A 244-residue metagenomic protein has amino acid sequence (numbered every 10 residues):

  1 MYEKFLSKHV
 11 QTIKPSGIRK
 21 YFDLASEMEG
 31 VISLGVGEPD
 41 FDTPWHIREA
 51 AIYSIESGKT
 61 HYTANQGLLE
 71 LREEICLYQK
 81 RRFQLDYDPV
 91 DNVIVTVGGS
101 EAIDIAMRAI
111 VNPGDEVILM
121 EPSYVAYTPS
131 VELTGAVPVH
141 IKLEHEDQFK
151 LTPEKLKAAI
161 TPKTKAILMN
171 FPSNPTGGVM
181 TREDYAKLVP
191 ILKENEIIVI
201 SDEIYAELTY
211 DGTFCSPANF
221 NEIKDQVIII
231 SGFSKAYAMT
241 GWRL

Functional and structural regions predicted by a protein language model:
Y2, L6-G98, I105: N-terminal small-domain helix-loop-helix segment of the aminotransferase-like
D86-V93, P113-E116, K163, K224-V227: Short acidic capping loops at alpha-helix termini that bridge into adjacent secondary structure
A109-V131: Conserved PLP-anchoring active-site segment centered on the Schiff-base-forming lysine
D115, A136, L192-I198, I223-D225: A short helix->loop->beta-strand "cap" motif at the edges of active sites that frequently abuts
L133-V139: A short helix-loop-beta submotif of the ANL/AMP-binding
V139, H145-F214: Active-site phosphate-binding strand-loop segment of PLP-dependent enzymes
F220-L244: Active-site PLP attachment segment
